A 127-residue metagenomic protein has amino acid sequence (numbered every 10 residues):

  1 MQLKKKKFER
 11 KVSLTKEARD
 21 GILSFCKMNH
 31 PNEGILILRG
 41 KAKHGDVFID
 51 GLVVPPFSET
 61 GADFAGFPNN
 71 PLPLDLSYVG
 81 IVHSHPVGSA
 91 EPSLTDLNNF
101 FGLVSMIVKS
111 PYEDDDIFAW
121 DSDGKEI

Functional and structural regions predicted by a protein language model:
M1-Y78, P86-I127: Conserved beta-strand-loop surface patch within small alpha/beta domains used for substrate/adaptor or ligand engagement
I81: Conserved, mostly hydrophobic/aromatic
